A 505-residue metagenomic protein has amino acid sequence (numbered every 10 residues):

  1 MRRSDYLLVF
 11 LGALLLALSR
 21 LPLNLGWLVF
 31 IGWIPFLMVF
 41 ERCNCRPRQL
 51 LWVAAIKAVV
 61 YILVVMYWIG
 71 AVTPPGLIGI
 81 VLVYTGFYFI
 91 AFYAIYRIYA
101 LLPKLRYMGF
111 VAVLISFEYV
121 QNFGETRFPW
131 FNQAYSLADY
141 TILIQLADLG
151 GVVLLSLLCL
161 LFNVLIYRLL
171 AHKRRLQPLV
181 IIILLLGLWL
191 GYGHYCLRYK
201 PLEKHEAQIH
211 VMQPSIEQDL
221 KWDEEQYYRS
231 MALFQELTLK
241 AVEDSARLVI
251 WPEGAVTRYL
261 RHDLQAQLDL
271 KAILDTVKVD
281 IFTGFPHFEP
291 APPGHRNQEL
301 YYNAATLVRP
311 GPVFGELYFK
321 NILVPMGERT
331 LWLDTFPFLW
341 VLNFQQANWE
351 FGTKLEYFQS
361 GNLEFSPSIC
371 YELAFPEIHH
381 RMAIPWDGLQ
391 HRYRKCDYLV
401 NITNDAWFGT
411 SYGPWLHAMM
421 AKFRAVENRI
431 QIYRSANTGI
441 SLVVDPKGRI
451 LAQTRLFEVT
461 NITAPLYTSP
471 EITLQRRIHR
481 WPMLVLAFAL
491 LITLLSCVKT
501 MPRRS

Functional and structural regions predicted by a protein language model:
M1-L197, I402, G409-S411, L451 (+1 more regions): Membrane-embedded alpha-helical bundles of multi-pass enzymes that act on lipidic or dolichyl-linked glycan substrates
L197-W481: Soluble catalytic domains of enzymes that build or remodel membrane lipids, polysaccharides, and related
